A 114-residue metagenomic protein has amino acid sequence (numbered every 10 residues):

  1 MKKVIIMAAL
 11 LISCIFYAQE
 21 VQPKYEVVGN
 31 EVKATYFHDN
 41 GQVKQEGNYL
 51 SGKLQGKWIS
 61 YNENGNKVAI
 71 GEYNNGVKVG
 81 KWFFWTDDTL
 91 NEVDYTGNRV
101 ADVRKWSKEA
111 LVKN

Functional and structural regions predicted by a protein language model:
M1-V4, Q19: Positively charged n-region of N-terminal signal peptides that target proteins for export
V4-S13: Sec-dependent N-terminal signal peptides
C14-N114: Glycine/tyrosine- and acidic-biased, solvent-exposed loop/turn segments at the edges of beta-strands
